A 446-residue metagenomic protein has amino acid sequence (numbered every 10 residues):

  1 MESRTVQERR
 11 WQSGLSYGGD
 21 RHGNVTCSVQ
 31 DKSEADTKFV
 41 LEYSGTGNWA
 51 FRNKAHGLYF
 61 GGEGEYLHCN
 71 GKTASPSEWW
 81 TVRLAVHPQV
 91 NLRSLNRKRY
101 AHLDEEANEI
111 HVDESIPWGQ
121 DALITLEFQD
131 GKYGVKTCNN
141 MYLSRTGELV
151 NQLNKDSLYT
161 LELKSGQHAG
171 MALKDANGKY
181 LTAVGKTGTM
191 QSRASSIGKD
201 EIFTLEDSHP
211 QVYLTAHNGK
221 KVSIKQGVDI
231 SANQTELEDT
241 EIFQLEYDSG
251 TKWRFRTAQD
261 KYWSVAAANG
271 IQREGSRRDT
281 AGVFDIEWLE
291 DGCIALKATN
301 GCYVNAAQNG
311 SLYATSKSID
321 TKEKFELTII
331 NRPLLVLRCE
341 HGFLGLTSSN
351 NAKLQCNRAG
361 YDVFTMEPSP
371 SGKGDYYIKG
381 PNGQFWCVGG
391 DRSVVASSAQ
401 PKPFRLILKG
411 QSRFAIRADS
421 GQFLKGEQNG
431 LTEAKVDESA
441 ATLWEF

Functional and structural regions predicted by a protein language model:
M1-F446: Lectin-like carbohydrate-binding module/patch detector with strong preference for beta-trefoil
